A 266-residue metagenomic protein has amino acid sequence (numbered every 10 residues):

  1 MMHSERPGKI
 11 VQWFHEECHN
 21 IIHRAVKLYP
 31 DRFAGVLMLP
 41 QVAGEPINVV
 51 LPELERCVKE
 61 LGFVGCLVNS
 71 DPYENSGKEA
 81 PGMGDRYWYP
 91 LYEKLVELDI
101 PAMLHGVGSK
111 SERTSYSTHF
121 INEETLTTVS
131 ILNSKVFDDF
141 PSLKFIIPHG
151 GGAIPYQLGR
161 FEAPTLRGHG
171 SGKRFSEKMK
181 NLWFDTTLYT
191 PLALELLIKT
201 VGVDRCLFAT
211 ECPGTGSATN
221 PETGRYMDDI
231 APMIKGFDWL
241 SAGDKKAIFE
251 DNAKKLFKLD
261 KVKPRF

Functional and structural regions predicted by a protein language model:
M1-S130: Active-site gating/metal-coordination segments in enzymes
P30-G35, P141, S176-K180: Short, surface-exposed connector motifs at secondary-structure boundaries
E112-N133, K144-F266: H/E-rich (His + Asp/Glu) clusters that bind or coordinate divalent metals
